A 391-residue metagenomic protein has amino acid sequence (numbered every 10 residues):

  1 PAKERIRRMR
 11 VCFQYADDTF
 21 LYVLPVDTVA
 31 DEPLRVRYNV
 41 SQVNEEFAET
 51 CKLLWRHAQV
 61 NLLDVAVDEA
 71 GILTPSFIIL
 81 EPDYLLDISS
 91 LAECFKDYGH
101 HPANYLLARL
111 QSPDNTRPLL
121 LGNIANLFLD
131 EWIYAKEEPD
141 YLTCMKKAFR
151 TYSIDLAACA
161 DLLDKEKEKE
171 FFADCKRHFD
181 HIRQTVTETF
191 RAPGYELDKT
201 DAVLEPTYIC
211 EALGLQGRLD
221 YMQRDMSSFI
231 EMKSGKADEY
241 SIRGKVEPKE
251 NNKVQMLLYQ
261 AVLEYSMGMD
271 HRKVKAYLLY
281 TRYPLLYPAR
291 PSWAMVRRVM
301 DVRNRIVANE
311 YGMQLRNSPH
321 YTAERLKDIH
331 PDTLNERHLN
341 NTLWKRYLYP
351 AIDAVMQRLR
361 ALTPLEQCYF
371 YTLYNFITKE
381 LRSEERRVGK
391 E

Functional and structural regions predicted by a protein language model:
P1-A30, W55, W293-E391: Accessory, charged alpha-helical segments in nucleic-acid-processing enzymes
A2-D161: Charged, glycine-rich intrinsically disordered N-terminal tails and low-complexity linkers that flank
P25-W55, K199-N304: Mg2+/Mn2+-dependent nuclease catalytic core
G71-E93, L285-E310: Mixed-charge intrinsically disordered linker/loop segments at interdomain junctions
Q111-L120, L162, E166-A173, R177 (+4 more regions): Generic amphipathic alpha-helical segments used as scaffolds and interaction surfaces in large, multi-domain proteins
L120-I124, V254, R387-K390: Generic alpha-helix structural propensity
F128-L204, R382: A non-catalytic, helix-rich entry segment at domain boundaries
W132-K136, L263, M267, E310: A generic secondary-structure signal for well-formed alpha-helical elements
